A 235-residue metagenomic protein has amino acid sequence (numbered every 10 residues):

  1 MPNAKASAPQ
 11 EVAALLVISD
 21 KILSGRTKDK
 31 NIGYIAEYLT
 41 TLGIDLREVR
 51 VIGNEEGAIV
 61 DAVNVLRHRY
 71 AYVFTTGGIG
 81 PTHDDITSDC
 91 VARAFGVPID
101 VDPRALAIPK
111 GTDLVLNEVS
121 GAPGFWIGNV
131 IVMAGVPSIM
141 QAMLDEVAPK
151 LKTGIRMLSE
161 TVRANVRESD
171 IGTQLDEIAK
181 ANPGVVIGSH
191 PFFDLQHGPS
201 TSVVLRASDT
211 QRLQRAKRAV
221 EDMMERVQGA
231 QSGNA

Functional and structural regions predicted by a protein language model:
A4-V49, N54, Q211-R218: Glycine-rich phosphate/diphosphate-binding loop of Rossmann-like nucleotide-binding domains
I18-D20, T75-H83, G135, H190 (+1 more regions): Glycine-rich beta-strand-to-loop/alpha-helix junction loops that act as flexible
D29, G33, G53-V60, D85 (+6 more regions): Electropositive phosphate-/nucleotide-binding environments in soluble metabolic enzymes
G33-R93: N-terminal small/polar loop signature for handling phosphorylated ligands or for N-terminal nucleophile
D45-E48, D113, V186: Conserved beta-strand segments of alpha/beta enzyme cores
A58-N64, H68, D85-G154: Proline/glycine-rich low-complexity loops and linkers
N129-M223: An accessory alpha-helical subdomain
M223-A235: Conserved short beta-strand edge segments in small beta-sheet-based binding/regulatory domains
